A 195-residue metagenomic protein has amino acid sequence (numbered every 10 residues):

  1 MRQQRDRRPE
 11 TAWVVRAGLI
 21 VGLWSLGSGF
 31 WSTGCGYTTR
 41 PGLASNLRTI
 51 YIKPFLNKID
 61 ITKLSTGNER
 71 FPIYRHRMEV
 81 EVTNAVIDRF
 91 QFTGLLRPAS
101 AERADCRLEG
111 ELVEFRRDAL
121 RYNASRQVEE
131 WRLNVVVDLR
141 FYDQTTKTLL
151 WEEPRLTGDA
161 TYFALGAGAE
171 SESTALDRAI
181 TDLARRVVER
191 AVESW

Functional and structural regions predicted by a protein language model:
M1-W13: N-terminal secretory signal peptides that target proteins for export/translocation
T11, P41-A44, A169, S173: Juxtamembrane/transmembrane-helix boundary motifs in multi-pass membrane proteins
R16-T33: Bacterial N-terminal signal peptides
G34-I87, L95, T145, E189-W195: A structural "domain/chain start" motif
I50, L108, P154: A broad, low-specificity signal marking well-ordered, structured residues that form hydrophobic/aromatic
R70-R75, T148-R185: Short secondary-structure boundary motifs at beta->alpha junctions and helix caps
E79, T83-I87, V137, E153 (+3 more regions): Extracytoplasmic/secreted envelope proteins and their assembly/folding machinery, especially bacterial periplasmic
F92-L150, G158-E170: Surface-exposed short loop/turn segments
